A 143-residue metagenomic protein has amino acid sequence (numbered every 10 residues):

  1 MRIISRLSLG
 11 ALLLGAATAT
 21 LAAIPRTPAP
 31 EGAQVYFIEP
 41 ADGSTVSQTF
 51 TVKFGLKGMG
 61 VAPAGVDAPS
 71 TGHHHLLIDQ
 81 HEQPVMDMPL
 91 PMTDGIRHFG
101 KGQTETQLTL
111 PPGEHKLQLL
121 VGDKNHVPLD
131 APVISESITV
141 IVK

Functional and structural regions predicted by a protein language model:
A17-T20: N-terminal signal peptide c-region/cleavage motif recognized by signal peptidases
I24-S47: Short, compositionally biased P/S/T/A/G/V-rich stretches that sit at domain boundaries
Q48, G72, P111-G113: A glycine-anchored, Pro-Gly-centered beta-turn/N-cap motif
G55-V66: Short amphipathic, basic-aromatic surface patches that mediate peripheral association with negatively charged
V66-H74, I134: Short coil-to-beta strand junction motifs in C2/discoidin
Q83-V85, G122-D130: Short acidic/polar inter-strand loop motif in beta-rich domains
D130-K143: Short beta-strand elements
